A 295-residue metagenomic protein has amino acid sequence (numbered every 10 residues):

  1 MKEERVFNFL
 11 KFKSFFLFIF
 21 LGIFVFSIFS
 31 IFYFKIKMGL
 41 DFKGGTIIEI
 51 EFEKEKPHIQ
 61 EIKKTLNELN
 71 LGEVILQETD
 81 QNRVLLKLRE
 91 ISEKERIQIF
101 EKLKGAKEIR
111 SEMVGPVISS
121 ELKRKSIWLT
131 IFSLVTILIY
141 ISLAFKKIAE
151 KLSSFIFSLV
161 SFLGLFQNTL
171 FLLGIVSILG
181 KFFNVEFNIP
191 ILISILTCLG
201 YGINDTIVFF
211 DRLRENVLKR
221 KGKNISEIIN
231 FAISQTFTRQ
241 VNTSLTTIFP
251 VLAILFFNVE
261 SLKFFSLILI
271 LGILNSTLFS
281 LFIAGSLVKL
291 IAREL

Functional and structural regions predicted by a protein language model:
M1-L295: A structural signal for conserved, well-ordered secondary-structure elements that form binding/interaction cores
